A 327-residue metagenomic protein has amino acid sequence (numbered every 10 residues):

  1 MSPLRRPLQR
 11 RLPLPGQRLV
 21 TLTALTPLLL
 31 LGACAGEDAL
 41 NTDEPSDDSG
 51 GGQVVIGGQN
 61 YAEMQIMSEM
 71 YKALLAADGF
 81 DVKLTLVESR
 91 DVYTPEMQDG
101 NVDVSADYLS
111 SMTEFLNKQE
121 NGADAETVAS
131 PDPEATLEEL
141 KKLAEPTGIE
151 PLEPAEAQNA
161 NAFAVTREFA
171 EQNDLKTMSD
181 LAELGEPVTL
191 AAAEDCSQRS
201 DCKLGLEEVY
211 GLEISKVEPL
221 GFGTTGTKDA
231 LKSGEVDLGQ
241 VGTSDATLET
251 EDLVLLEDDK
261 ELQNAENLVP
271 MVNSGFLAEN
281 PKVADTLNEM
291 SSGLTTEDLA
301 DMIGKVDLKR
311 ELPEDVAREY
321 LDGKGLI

Functional and structural regions predicted by a protein language model:
P3-T23: Bacterial N-terminal signal peptides that target proteins for export
L29-A33: C-terminal motif of bacterial Sec signal peptides marking the signal peptidase cleavage site
A35-D38: Bacterial signal peptide processing site
G50-E63, D81-T85, E186-A192: Short, well-ordered beta-strand elements
A62, K83-P95, E194, S215-D229: Short helix-initiation/N-cap motifs at beta->coil->alpha
E69-L74, D91-D103, L204-V209, G223-G239: Short helices/loops that flank or line small-molecule/ion binding pockets
L86-V102, L109-F115, N121: Acidic helix-start/capping segments at beta-turn-to-alpha-helix junctions
S110-L204, E208, S215-F222, D237 (+4 more regions): Contiguous mixed-secondary-structure segments that line small-molecule binding/active-site clefts of soluble domains
